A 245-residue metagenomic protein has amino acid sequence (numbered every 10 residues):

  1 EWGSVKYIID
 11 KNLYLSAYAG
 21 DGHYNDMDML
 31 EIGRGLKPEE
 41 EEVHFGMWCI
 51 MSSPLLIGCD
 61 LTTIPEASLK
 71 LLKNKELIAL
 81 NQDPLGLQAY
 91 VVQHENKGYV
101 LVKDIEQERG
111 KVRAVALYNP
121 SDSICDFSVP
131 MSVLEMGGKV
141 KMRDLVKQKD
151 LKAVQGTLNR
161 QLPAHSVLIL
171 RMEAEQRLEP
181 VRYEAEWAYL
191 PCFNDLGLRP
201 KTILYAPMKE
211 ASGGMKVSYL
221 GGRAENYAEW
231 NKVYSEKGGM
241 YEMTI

Functional and structural regions predicted by a protein language model:
E1-D60: Glycan-recognition surfaces
D21, K37-E41, M47-C49, L69 (+3 more regions): A general structural signal for short secondary-structure junctions and capping/turn motifs
L36, G98-I105, V129-P130, T157-L158 (+1 more regions): Generic recognition of flexible, low-complexity loop/linker segments
G46-V92, H165-P191: Catalytic cores of secreted or luminal carbohydrate-active enzymes
W48-M51, L56-G58, H94-M136, H165 (+1 more regions): Carbohydrate-binding surface patches
A67, K73, L77, M131-L145: Active/binding-pocket-proximal capping segment
C125, L134-I245: Extracytoplasmic
